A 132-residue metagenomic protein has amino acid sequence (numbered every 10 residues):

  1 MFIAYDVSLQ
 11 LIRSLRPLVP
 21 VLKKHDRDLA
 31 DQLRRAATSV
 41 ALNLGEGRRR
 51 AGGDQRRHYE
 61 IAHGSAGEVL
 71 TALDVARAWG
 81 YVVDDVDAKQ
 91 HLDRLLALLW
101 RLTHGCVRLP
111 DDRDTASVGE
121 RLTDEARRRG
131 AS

Functional and structural regions predicted by a protein language model:
M1-S132: Short, C-terminally biased terminal segments at protein or domain edges
